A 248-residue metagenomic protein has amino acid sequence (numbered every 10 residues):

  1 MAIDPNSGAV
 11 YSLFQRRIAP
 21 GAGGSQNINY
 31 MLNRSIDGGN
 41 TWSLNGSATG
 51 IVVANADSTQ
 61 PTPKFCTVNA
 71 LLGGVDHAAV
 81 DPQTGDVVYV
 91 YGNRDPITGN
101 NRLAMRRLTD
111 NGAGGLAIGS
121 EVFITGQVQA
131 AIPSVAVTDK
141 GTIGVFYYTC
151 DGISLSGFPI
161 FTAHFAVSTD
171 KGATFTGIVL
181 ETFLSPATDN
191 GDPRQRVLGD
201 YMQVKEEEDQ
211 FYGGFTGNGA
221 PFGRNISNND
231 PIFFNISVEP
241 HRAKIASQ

Functional and structural regions predicted by a protein language model:
M1-Q248: Extracellular, repeat-based ectodomains that mediate carbohydrate processing or recognition
